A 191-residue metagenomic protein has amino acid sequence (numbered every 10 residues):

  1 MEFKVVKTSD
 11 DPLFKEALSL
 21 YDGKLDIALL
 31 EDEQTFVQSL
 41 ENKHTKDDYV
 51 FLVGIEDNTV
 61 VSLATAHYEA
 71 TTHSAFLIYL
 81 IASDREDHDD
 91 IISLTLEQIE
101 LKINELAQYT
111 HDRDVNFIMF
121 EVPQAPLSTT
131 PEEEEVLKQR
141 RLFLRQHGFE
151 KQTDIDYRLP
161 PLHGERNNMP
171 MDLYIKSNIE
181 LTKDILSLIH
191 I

Functional and structural regions predicted by a protein language model:
M1-Q38: Short amphipathic alpha-helix that is part of the acyltransferase structural core
D48-S62: Conserved beta-hairpin
H73-R85: Conserved acetyl-CoA binding element of GNAT-fold acetyltransferases
D87-A107: Conserved acetyl-CoA-binding loop-helix of GNAT-fold acetyltransferases
I103-E132: Conserved GNAT acetyl-CoA-binding A-motif
E132-E134, Q139-H163: Conserved catalytic-core motifs of GNAT/GCN5-like acyltransferases
I189-I191: Conserved small/polar residues in nucleotide/adenosyl-binding loops
